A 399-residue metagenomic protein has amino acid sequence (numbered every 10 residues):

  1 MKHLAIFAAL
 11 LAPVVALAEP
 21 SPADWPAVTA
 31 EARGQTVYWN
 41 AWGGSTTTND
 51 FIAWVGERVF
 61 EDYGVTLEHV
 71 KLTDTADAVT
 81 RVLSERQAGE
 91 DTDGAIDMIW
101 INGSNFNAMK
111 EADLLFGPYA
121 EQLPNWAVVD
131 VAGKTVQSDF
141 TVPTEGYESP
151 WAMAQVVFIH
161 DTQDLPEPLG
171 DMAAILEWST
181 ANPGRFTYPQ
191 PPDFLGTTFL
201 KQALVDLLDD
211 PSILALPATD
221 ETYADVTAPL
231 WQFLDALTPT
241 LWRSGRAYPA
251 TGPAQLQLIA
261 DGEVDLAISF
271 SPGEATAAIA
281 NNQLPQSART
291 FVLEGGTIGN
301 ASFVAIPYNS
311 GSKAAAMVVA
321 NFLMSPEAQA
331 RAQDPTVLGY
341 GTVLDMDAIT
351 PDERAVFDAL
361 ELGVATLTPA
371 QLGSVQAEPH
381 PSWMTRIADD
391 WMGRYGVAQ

Functional and structural regions predicted by a protein language model:
M1-R33, Q399: Short, low-complexity disordered leader/linker segments with a strong preference for bacterial N-terminal type II
P20-A23, Q257, V364-Q399: Conserved C-terminal helix/tail region of periplasmic/extracytoplasmic solute-binding proteins
P22-R33, N40, S45-T66, F158: Short, polar/charged alpha-helical segment
W42-W54, V70-D77, T92-I96, W100-P253: Extracytoplasmic ligand-binding site segments that recognize negatively charged/polar headgroups
V82, M109, Q255-A260, I306: Hydrophobic residues within well-ordered alpha-helices
F106-A108, A267-P285: A ligand-binding cleft/hinge motif common to bilobed small-molecule-binding domains
A154, F233-T238, L284-A305: Periplasmic-binding protein-like
T297-I298, S302-Q371: Mature extracytoplasmic/periplasmic domains
